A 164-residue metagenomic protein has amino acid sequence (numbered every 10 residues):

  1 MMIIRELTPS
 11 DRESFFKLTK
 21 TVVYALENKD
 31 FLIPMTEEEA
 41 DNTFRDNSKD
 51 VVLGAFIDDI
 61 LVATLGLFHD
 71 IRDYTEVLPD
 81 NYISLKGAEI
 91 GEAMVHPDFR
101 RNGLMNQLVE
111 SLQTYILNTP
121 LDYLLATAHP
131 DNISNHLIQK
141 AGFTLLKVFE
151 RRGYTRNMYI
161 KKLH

Functional and structural regions predicted by a protein language model:
M2-K17: A short beta-loop-alpha structural element at the N-terminal edge of CoA-dependent acyl/N-acetyltransferase catalytic
K17-P34: Helix-loop element at the rim of GNAT/NAT acetyltransferase active sites that forms part of the acceptor-substrate
D30-I57, G66: Active-site rim helix/loop that mediates acceptor-substrate recognition in acyltransferases
I60-E92, R100: Conserved acyl-donor/pantetheine-binding loop and adjacent beta-alpha core of acyl/acetyltransferases and related
I90, L124-A128: Conserved hydrophobic beta-strand within the GNAT/NAT acetyltransferase core sheet that lines the active-site cleft
V95, R101-T114, K140: Conserved acetyl-CoA-binding loop-helix of GNAT-fold acetyltransferases
N118, P130-V148: Conserved active-site alpha-helix within GNAT-family acetyltransferase domains
E150-H164: C-terminal "cap" of GNAT-fold acetyltransferases
